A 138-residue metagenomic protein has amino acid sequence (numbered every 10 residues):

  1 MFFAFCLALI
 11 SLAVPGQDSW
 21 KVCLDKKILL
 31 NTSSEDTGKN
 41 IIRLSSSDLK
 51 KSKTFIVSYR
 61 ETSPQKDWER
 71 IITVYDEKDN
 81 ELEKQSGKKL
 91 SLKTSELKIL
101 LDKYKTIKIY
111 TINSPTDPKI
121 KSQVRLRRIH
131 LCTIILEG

Functional and structural regions predicted by a protein language model:
M1-S19: Bacterial Sec-dependent N-terminal signal peptides
V14-G138: Terminal leader/tail segments of proteins
